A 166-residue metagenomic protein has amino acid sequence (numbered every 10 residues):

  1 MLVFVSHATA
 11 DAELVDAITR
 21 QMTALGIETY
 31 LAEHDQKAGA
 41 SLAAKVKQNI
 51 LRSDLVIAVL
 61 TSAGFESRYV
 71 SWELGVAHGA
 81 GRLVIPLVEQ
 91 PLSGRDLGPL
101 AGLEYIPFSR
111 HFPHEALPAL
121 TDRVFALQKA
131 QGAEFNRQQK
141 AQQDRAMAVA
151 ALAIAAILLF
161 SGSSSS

Functional and structural regions predicted by a protein language model:
M1-L55, M147-S166: Conserved N-terminal substructure of TIR/SEFIR domains
T19-A38, A43-K129: Cross-kingdom TIR/SEFIR domain
A130-A146, L159-S166: Short amphipathic, positively biased membrane-proximal segments that drive organelle/inner-membrane targeting
